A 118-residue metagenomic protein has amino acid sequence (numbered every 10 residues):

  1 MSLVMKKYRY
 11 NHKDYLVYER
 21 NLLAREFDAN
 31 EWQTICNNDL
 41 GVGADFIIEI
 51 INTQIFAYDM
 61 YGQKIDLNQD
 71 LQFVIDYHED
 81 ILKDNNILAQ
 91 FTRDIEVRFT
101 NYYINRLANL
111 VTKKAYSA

Functional and structural regions predicted by a protein language model:
M1-A118: A glycine-rich beta-to-alpha transition motif near the start of alpha/beta enzyme domains, typified by
